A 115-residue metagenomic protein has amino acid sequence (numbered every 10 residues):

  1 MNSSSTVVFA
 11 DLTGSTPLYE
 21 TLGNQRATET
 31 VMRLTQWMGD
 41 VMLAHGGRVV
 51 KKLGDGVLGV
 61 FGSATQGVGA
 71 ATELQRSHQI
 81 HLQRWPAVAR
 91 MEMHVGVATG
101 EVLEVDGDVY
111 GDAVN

Functional and structural regions predicted by a protein language model:
M1-A70: Catalytic NTP-binding/metal-coordinating core of nucleotidyl cyclase/transferase enzymes
L58-N115: Catalytic beta-strand-to-alpha-helix segment of the class III nucleotidyl cyclase homology domain
